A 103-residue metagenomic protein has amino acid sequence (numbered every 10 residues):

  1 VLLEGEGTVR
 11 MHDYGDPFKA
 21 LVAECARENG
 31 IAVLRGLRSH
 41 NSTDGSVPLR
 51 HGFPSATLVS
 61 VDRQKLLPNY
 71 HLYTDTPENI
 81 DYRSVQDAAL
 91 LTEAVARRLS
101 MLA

Functional and structural regions predicted by a protein language model:
V1-R63: Metal-dependent peptidase/peptidase-like ectodomains
K65-A103: His/Asp/Glu-rich mid-to-C-terminal helical/loop segments that flank catalytic regions of hydrolases
